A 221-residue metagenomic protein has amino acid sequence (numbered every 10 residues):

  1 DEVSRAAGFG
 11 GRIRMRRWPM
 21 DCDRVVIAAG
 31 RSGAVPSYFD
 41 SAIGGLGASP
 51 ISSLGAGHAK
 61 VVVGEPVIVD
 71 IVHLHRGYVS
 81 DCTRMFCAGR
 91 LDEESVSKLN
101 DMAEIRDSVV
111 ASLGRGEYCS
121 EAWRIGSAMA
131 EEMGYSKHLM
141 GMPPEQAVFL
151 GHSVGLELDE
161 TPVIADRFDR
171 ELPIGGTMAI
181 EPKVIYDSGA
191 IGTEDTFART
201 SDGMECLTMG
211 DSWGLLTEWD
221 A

Functional and structural regions predicted by a protein language model:
D1-A221: Active-site neighborhoods and metal-handling regions in enzymes and metal-associated proteins
